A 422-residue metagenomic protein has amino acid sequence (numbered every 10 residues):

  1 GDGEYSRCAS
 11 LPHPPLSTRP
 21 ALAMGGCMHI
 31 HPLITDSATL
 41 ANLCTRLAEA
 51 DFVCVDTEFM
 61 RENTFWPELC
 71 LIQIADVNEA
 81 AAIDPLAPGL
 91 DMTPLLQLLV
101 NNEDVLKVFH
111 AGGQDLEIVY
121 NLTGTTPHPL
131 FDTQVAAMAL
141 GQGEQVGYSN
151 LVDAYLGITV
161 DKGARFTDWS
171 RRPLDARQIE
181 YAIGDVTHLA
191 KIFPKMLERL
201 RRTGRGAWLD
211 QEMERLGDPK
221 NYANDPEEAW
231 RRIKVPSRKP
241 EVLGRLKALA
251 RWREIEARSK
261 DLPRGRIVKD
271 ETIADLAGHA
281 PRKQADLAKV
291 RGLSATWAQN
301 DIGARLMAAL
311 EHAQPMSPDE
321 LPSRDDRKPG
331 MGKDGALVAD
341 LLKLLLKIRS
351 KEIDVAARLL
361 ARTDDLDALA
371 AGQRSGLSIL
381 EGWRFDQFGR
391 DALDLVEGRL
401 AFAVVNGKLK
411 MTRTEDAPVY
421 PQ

Functional and structural regions predicted by a protein language model:
G1-G3, G25-G26: Residue-identity detector for glycine
G3, L86-L90, D416-A417: A short, sequence-level motif marking secondary-structure junctions
H31-A41, R46-V55, M60-R199: Conserved DEDDh/DEDDy metal-dependent 3′-5′ exonuclease domain
A176, V186, M196-Q422: Accessory DNA-binding and partner-docking regions appended to nucleic-acid-acting proteins, especially the terminal
